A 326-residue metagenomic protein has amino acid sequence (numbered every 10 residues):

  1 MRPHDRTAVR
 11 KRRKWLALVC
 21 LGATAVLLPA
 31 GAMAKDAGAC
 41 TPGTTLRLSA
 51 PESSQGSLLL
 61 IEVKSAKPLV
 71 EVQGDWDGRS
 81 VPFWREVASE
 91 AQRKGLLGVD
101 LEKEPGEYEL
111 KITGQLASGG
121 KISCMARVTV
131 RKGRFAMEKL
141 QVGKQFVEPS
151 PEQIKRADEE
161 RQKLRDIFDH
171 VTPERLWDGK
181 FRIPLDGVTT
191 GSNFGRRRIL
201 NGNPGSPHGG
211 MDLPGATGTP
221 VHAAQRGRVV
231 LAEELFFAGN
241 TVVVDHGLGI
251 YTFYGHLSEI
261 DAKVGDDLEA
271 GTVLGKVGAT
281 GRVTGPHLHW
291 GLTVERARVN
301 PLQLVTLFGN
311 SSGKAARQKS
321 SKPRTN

Functional and structural regions predicted by a protein language model:
M1-K11: N-terminal secretory signal peptides that target proteins for export/translocation
L18-L27: Bacterial N-terminal signal peptides
A34-R127: Cationic-aromatic interfacial patches
C40-P42, R175, G210, A315: Serine/threonine-biased, Pro/acidic-interspersed low-complexity stretches characteristic of secreted/cell-surface
R47-L48, I122-A238: Surface-exposed, glycine-biased beta-strand/turn segments
I183-N326: Catalytic cores of peptidoglycan-degrading enzymes
